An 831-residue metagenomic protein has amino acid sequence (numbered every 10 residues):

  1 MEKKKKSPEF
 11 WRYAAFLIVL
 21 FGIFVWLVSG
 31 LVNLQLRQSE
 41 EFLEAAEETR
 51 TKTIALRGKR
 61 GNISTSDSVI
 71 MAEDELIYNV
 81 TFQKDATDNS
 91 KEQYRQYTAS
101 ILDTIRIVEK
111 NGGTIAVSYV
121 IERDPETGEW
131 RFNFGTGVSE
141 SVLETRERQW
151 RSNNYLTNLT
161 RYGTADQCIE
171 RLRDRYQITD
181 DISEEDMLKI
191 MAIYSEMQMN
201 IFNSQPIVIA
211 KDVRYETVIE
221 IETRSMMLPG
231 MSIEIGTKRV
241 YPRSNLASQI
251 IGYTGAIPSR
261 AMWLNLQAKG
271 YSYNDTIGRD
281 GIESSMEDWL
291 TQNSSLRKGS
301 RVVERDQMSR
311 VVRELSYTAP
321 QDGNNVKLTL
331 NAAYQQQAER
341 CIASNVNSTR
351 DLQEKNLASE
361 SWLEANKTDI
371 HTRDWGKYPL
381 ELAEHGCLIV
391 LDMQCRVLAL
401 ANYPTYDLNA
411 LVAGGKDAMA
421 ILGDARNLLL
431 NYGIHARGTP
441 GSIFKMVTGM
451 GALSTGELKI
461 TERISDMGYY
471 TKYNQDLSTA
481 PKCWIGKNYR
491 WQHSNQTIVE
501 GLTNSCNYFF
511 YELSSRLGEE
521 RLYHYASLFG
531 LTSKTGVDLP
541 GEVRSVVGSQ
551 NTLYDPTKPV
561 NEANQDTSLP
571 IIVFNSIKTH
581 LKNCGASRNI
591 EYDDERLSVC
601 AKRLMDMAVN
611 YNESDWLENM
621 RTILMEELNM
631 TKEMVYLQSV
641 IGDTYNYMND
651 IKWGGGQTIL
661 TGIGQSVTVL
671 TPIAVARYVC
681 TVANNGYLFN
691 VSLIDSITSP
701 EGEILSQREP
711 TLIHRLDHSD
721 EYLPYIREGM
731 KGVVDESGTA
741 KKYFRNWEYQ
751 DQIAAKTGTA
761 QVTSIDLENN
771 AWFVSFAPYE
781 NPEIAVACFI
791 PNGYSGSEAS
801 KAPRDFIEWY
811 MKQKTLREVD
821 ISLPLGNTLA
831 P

Functional and structural regions predicted by a protein language model:
E2-G323, K327, A332-C387, S514 (+3 more regions): Membrane-proximal periplasmic segments of bacterial cell-envelope enzymes, especially penicillin-binding proteins
A72, Y78, V302-Q321, L330 (+3 more regions): Beta-lactam-recognizing serine transpeptidase/beta-lactamase-like catalytic domain environment
S90-K91, S244, N409, F510-E512 (+3 more regions): Extracytoplasmic/secreted cell-surface and envelope-processing proteins
E283, Q335, E339, L723 (+2 more regions): Hydrophobic face of alpha-helices
Q353-L363, T461-D466, E520, V819-L823: Short, glycine/acidic-rich hinge or "gate" loops at secondary-structure transitions that mediate conformational
E703-T711, R804-P831: Short, gly/Ser/Thr-rich active-site loops of penicillin-recognizing serine hydrolases
P791-Y810: Amphipathic oligomerization regions
